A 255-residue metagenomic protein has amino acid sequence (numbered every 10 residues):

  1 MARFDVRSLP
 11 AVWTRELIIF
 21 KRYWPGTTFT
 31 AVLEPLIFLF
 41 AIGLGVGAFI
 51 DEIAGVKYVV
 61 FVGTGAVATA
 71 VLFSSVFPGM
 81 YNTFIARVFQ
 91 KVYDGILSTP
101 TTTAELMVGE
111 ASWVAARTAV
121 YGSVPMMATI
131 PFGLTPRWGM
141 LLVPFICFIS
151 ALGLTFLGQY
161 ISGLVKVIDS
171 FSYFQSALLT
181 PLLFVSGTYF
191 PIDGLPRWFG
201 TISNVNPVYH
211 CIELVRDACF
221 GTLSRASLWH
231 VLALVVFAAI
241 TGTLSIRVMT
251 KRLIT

Functional and structural regions predicted by a protein language model:
M1-T255: Hydrophobic transmembrane alpha-helices and immediately adjacent juxtamembrane helices of multi-pass inner-membrane
